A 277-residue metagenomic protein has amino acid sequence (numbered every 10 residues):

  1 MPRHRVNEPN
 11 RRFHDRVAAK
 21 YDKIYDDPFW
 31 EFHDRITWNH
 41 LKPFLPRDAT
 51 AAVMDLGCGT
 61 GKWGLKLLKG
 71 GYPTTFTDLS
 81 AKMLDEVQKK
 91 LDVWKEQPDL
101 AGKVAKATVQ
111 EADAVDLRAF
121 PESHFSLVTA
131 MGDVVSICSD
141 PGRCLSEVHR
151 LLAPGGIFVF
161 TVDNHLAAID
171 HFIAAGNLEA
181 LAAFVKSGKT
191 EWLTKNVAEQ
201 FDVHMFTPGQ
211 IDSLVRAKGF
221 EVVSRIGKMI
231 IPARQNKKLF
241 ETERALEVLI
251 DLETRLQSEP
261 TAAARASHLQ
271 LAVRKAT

Functional and structural regions predicted by a protein language model:
M1-D48, K62, K66: Conserved class I S-adenosyl-L-methionine
M54, T60-D116: Class I SAM-dependent methyltransferase SAM/SAH-binding core
V115-L127: A short acidic, Gly/Pro-enriched loop at the edge of an enzyme's catalytic core that lines a small-molecule cofactor
S126-D140: A short SAM/SAH-binding and catalytic strip from SAM-dependent methyltransferases
G142-I157: A short glycine-rich, Lys/Arg-flanked "PGG" loop and its adjoining helix->strand segment in the class I
I157-G188: Conserved class I S-adenosyl-L-methionine
K195-Q210: Acceptor-substrate binding/catalytic loop of class I
S213, V223-T277: A C-terminal cap/extension of S-adenosyl-L-methionine-dependent methyltransferases that defines the acceptor-substrate
